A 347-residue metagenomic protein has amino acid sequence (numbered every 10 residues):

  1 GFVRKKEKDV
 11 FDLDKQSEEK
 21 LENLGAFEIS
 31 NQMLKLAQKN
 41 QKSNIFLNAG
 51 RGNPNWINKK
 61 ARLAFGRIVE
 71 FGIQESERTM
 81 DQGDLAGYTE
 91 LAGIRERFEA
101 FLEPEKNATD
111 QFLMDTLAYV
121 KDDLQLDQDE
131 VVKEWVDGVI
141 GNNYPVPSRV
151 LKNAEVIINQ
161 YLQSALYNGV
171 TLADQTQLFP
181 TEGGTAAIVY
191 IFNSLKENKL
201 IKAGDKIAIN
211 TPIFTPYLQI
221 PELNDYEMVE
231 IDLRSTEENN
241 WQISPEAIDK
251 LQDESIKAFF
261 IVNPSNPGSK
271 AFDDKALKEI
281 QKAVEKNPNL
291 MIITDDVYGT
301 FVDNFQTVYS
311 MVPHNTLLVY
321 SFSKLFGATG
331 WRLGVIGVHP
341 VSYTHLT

Functional and structural regions predicted by a protein language model:
F2-R149: N-terminal "arm"/small-domain region of PLP-dependent enzymes with the aminotransferase-like
N55-K60, P267-K270, T300-V302, F326-T329: Short catalytic/ligand-binding loop motif for oxyanion handling, primarily in non-cytosolic enzymes, centered on
A86-N289, G299-P313, L317: Conserved core of the PLP fold type I
I292-I293: Residue-level marker for buried hydrophobic side chains located in beta-strands that build the well-ordered beta-sheet
D296: Walker B catalytic acidic pair
G334-P340: Short beta-strand-to-turn element immediately C-terminal to the catalytic PLP-Schiff-base lysine in fold type I
T344-T347: Conserved small/polar residues in nucleotide/adenosyl-binding loops
